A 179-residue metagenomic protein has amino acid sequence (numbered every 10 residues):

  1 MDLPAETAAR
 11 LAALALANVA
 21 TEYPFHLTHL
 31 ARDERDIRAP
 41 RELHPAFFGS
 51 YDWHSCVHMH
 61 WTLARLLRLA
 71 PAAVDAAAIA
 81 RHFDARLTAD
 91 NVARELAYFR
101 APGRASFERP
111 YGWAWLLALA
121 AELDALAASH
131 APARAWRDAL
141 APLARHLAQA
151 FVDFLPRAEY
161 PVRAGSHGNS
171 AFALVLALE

Functional and structural regions predicted by a protein language model:
M1-A5, P45-D52, P102-S106, R163-H167: Short, charged/polar micro-motifs that form catalytic or ligand-binding hotspots
M1-F48: Low-complexity, Ser/Thr/Pro/Gly-enriched N-terminal "stalk/linker" regions
A13-E22, G49-V57, G168-V175: Alpha-helical bundle segments that constitute or directly flank the non-heme di-iron/ferroxidase center
H29-E42, H54, L87-F99: Basic/polar, acidic-poor N-terminal "presequence/leader" segments that form or can form short amphipathic helices
F47, Y51-H54, W61-T62, L69: N-terminal carbohydrate-binding/catalytic regions of secreted carbohydrate-active enzymes
V57, L66-A177: Extended ligand-binding groove/face enriched in aromatic
